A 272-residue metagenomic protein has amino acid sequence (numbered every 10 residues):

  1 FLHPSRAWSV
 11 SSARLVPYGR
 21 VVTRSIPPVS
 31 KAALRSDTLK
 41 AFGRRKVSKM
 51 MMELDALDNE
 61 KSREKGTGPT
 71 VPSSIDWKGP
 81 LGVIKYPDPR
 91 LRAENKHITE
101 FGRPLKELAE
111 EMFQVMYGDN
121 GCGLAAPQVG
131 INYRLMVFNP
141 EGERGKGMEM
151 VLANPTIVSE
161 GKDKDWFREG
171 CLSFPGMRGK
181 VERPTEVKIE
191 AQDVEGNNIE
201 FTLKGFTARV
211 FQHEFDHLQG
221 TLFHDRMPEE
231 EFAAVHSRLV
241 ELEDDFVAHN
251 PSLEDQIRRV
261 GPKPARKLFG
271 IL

Functional and structural regions predicted by a protein language model:
F1-I26: N-terminal chloroplast transit peptides
V22-L272: Positively charged
